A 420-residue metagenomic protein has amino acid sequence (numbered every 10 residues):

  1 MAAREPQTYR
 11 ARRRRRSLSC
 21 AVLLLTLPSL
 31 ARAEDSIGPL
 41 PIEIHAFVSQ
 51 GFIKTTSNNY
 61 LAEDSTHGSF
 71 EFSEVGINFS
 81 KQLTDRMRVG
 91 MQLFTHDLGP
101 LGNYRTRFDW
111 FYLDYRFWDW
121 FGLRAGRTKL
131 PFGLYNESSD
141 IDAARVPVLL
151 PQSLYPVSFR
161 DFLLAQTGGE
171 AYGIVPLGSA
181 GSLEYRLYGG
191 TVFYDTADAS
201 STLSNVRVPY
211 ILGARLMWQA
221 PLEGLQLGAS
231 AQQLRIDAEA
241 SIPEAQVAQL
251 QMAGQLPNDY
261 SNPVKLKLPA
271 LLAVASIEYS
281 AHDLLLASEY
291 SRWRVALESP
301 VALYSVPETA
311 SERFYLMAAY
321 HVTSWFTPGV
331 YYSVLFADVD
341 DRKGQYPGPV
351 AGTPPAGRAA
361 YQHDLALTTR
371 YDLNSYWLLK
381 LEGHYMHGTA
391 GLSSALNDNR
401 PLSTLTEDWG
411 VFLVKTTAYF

Functional and structural regions predicted by a protein language model:
M1-S36: Cleavable N-terminal export/targeting peptides
L23-S69, D237-A240, L373-W377, D408 (+1 more regions): Outer-membrane beta-barrel biogenesis signature
D35, L61-H67, L98-G102, P156-F162 (+5 more regions): Outer-membrane beta-barrel domain signature
D35-T55, T66-D195, V208-Y210, M217-G224 (+4 more regions): Outer membrane beta-barrel
G51-Y60, F94-P100, F132, G190-S200 (+4 more regions): Sequence/structural signature of outer-membrane beta-barrel proteins
N59-L61, S138-I141, G344-Q345, A395-L396: Short, glycine/charged-enriched secondary-structure capping and boundary segments
Y112, R116, A229-R235, S241-F420: Outer-membrane beta-barrel pore domains
S201-Q246: Loop-centered beta-sheet repeat module
